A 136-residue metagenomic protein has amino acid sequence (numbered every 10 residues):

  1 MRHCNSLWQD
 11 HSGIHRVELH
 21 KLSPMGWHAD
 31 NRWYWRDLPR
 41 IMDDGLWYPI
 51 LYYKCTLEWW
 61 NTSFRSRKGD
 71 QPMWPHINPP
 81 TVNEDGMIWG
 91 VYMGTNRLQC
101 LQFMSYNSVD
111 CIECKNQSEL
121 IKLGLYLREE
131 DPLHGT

Functional and structural regions predicted by a protein language model:
M1-C114, L120-E129, L133: Short, charged/polar connector segments at secondary-structure boundaries
